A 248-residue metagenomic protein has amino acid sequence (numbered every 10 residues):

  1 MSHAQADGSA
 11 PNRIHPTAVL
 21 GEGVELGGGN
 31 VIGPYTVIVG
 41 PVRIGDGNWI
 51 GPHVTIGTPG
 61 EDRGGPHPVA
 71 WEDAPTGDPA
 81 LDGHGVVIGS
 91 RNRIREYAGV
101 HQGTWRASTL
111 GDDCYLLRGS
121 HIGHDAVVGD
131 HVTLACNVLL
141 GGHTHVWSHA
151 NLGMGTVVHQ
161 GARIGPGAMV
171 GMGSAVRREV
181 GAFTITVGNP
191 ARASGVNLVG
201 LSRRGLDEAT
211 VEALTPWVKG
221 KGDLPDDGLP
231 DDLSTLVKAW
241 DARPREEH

Functional and structural regions predicted by a protein language model:
M1-P11, E246-H248: Short, low-complexity, intrinsically disordered N-terminal peptides in bacterial proteins
D7-R192: Structural signal for interior beta-strand "rungs" in well-ordered beta-sheet cores of soluble enzyme domains
T184-L206: Conserved beta-strand-loop-alpha-helix hinge in the C-terminal portion of ABC ATPase nucleotide-binding domains
V218-K221: Interhelical loop and adjacent transmembrane-helix boundary motif in polytopic membrane transport permeases
D227-H248: Short, amphipathic C-terminal "tail helix"
